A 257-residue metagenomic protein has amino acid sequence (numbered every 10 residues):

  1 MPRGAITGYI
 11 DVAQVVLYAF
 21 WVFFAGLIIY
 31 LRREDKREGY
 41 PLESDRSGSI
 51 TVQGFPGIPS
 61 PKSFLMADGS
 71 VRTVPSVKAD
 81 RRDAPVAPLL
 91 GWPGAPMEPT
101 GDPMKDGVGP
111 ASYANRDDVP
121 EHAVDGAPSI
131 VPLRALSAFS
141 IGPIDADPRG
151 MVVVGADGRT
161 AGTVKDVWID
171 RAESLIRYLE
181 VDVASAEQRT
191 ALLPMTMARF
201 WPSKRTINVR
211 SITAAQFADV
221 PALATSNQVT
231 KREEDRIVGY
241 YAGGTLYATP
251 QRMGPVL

Functional and structural regions predicted by a protein language model:
M1-L257: Peripheral interaction segments used for macromolecular assembly
